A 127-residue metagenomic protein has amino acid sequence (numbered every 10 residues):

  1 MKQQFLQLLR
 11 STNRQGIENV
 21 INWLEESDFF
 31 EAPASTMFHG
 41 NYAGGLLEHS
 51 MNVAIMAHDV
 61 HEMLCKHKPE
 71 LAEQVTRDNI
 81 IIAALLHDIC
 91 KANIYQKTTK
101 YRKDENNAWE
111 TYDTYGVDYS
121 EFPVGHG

Functional and structural regions predicted by a protein language model:
M1-A32: Non-catalytic interface/linker regions that flank or bridge core catalytic/transmembrane domains
G16, M37, V75-T76: Generic hydrophobic alpha-helical membrane-segment signal
I17-S27, H39-N52: All-alpha helical catalytic cores of prenyl diphosphate-utilizing isoprenoid enzymes
A32-F38: A short small-residue
Y42, E48, I55, V60-G127: Divalent metal-dependent catalytic cores for phosphoryl transfer on phosphate-bearing substrates
